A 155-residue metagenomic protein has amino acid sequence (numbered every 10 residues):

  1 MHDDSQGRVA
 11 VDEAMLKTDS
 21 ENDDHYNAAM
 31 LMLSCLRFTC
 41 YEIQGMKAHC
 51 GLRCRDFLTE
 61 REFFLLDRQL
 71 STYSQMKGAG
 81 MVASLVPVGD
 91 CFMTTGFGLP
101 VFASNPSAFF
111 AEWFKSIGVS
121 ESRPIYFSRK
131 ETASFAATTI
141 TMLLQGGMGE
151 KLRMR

Functional and structural regions predicted by a protein language model:
M1-R37, Y41-Q44: Accessory interdomain/linker segments of ATP-dependent helicases and helicase-like nucleic-acid enzymes that mediate
C50-C54: Short aromatic-glycine-enriched beta-strand elements
R61-D67: A short macromolecule-binding patch
R68-S84: Short nucleic-acid-contacting surface segments enriched for D/E, G, S/T with interspersed K/R
S71, S84-F92, L99-P100: Short, charged beta-turn/beta-strand-edge "cap" motif at the junction between a beta-strand and an adjacent loop
T94-T95, F109-R155: C-terminal effector modules of nucleic-acid-centric enzymes and ribosome-associated factors
